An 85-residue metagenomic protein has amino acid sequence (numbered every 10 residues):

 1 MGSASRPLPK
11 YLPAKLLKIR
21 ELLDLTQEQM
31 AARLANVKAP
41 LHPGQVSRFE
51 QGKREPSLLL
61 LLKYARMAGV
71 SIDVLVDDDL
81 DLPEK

Functional and structural regions predicted by a protein language model:
M1-L23, D73: A short, Lys/Arg-rich alpha-helix, primarily the initiator
S5, D81-K85: Interfacial/linker helices and their anchor residues that mediate assembly or domain coupling
P7, N36-V37, G52: Short helix-capping/hinge SLiMs at alpha-helix to coil transitions
Y11-A14, D24-L25, L41, P56-L59: Residue-level signal for the short linker/turn that defines the boundary of a DNA-recognition helix
D24-R48: Short alpha-helical DNA-recognition segment
L34, E50, L60, V76-D79: DNA major-groove recognition helix of helix-turn-helix
E55-V74: DNA major-groove recognition helix of helix-turn-helix/homeodomain DNA-binding modules
